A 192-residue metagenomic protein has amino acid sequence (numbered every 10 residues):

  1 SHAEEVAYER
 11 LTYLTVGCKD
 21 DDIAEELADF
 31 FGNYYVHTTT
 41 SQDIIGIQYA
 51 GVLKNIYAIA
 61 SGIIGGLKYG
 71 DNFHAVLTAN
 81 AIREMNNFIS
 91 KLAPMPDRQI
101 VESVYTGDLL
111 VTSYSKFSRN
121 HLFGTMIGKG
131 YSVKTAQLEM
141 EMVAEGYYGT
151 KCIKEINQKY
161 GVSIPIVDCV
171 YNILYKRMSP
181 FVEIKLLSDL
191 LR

Functional and structural regions predicted by a protein language model:
S1-Y8, L27: Rossmann-like NAD(P)(H) cofactor-binding subdomain of soluble oxidoreductases
A3-E4, Q48, L174: Generic structural signal for helix capping and beta-alpha/helix-loop junctions
E4-E5, E84, D108: Acidic-residue sensor for enzyme active/binding pockets
R10-R98: Internal alpha-helical scaffold of NAD(P)-dependent oxidoreductase catalytic cores
S41, K54, S61-G65, Y69 (+1 more regions): NAD(P)-dependent Rossmann-like dehydrogenase/reductase catalytic/cofactor-binding core
